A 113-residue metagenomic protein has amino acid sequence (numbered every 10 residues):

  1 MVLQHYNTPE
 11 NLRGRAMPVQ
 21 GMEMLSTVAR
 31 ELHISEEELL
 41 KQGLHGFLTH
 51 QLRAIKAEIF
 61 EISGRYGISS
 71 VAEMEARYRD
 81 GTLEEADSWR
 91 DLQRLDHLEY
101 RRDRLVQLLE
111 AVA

Functional and structural regions predicted by a protein language model:
M1-R77, Y100-A113: Small, basic N-terminal interaction modules of short regulatory proteins
R79-R94: Short, glycine/alanine-rich amphipathic alpha-helical segment that often forms an alpha-turn-alpha hairpin
